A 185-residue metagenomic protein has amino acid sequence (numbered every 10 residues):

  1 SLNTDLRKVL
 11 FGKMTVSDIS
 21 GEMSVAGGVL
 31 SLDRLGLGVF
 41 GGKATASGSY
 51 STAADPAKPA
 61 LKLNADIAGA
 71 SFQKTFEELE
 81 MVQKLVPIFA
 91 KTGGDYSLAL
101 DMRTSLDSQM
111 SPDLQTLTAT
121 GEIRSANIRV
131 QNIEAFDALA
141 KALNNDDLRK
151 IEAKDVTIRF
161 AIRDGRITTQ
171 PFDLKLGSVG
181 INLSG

Functional and structural regions predicted by a protein language model:
S1-T15, S20-G185: Small-residue helix/turn framework positions
